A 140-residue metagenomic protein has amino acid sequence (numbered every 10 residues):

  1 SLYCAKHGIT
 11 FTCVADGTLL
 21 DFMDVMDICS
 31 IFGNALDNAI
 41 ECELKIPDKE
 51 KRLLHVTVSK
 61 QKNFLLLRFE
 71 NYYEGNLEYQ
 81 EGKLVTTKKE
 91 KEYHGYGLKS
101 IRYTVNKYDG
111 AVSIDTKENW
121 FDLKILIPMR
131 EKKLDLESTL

Functional and structural regions predicted by a protein language model:
S1-A15: Conserved DHp (HisKA) dimerization/phosphotransfer helix of two-component histidine kinases, i.e., the long coiled-coil
A5, Q61, K117-N119: Structural motif
T12-I31, T87-E92: Conserved short strand/loop->alpha-helix "switch" segment adjacent to the catalytic nucleotide/phosphoryl-transfer site
C13-G17, K60, Y73, T116: Heptad-repeat coiled-coil segments of the DHp/HisKA dimerization-phosphoacceptor module
V25-K49, R102-K107: Conserved ATP-binding N-box helix of the HATPase_c
K49-N63: Short beta-strand/loop element within the Bergerat-fold HATPase_c
N63-G95, L134-L140: Glycine-rich/acidic phosphate-handling loop/turn and adjacent ATP-lid/helix of nucleotide-binding kinase/ATPase domains
H94, K99-L140: Flexible, glycine-/charge-rich segments associated with ATP-binding catalytic modules
